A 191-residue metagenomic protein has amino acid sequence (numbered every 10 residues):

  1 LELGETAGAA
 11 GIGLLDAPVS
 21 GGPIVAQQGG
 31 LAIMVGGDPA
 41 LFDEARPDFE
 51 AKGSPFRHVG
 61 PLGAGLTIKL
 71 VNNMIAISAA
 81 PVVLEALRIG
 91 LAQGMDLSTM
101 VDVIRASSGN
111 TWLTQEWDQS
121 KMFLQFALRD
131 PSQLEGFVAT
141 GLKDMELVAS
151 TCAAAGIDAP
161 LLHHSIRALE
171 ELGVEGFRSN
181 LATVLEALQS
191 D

Functional and structural regions predicted by a protein language model:
L1-N73: Rossmann-fold dinucleotide-binding core
H58, H163-H164: Histidine (H) residue identity feature
G65-D158, H164, A168-Q189: Helical "substrate-binding/catalytic lid" subdomain of Rossmann-like NAD(P)-dependent dehydrogenases/reductases
